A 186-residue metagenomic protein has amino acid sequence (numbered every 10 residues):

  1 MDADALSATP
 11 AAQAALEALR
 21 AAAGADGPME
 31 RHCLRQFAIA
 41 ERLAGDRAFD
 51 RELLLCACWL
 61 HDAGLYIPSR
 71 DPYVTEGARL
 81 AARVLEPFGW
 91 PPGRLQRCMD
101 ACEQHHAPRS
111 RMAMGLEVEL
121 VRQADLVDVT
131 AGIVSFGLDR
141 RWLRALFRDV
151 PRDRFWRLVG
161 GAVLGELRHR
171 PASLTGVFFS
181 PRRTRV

Functional and structural regions predicted by a protein language model:
D2-S7, R20-A48, L60, W90 (+1 more regions): Divalent metal-dependent phosphate-bond-processing catalytic cores, especially two-metal-ion Mg2+/Mn2+ enzymes that act
A11, M29-H32, Q36, L53 (+4 more regions): Generic hydrophobic secondary-structure packing signal
D26, I67, D71, F88: Short gly/ser-rich anion-binding loops that grip negatively charged ligand groups
Q36-A40, P72-F88: An active-site-proximal "capping" alpha-helix that borders the catalytic cofactor pocket
R51-S69, Y73, G77, C98-H106: His-Asp-centered metal-binding catalytic motifs of divalent-metal-dependent phosphohydrolases/nucleases
